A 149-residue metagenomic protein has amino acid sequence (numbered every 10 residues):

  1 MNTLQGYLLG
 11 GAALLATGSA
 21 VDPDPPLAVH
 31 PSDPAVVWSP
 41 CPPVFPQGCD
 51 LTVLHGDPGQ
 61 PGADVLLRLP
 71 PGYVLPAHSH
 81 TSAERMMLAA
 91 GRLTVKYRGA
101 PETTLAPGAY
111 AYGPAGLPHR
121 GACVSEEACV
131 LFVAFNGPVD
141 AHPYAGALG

Functional and structural regions predicted by a protein language model:
M1-L8: Bacterial N-terminal signal peptides that target proteins for export
G11-A20: Hydrophobic h-region of N-terminal signal peptides that target proteins for export in Gram-negative bacteria
A20-A63, G146-G149: A short, N-terminal "cap"/entry segment at the start of jelly-roll beta-barrel domains of the cupin/DSBH fold
L27-V29, R120-G149: Double-stranded beta-helix
A63-H80, P114-A115: Conserved short histidine dyad/triad with adjacent acidic residue
P70-Y73, H80-R98: Glycine- and acidic-residue-biased ligand/ion/polar-headgroup-sensing regions
L75-A77, V95-K96, G113, P118-S125: Short beta-strand His + acidic residue motifs that chelate non-heme Fe in jelly-roll/DSBH and cupin folds
G99-G116: Short acidic-glycine-tyrosine-enriched beta hairpin
